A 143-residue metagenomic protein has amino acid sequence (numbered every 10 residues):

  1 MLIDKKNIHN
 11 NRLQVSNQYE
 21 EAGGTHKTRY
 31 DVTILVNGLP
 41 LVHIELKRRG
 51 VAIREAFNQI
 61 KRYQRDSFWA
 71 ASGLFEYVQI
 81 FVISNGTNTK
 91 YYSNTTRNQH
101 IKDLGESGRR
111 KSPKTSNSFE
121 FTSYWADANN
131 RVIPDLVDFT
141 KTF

Functional and structural regions predicted by a protein language model:
M1-F143: ATP-dependent helicase/translocase motor core
